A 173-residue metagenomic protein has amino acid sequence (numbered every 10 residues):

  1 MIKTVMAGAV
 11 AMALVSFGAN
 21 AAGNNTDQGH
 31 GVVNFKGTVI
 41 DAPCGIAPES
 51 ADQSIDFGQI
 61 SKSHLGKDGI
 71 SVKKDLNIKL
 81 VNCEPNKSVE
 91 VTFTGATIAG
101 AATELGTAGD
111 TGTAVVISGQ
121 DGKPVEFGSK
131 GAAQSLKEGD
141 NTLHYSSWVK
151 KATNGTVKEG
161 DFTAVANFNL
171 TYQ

Functional and structural regions predicted by a protein language model:
I2-A7, A19-Q173: Mature extracellular/passenger domains of Gram-negative fimbrial/pilin and adhesin proteins
A11-A19: Hydrophobic h-region of N-terminal signal peptides that target proteins for export in Gram-negative bacteria
